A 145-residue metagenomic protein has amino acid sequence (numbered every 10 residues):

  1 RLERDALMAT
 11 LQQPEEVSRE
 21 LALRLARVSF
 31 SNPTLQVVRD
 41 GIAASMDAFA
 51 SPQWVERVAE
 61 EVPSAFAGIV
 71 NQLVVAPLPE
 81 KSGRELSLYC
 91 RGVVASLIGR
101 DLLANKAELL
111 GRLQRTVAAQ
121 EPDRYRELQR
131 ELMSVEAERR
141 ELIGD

Functional and structural regions predicted by a protein language model:
R1-P52, V70-A76, K106-A107: Non-catalytic protein-protein interaction segments used by genome-maintenance enzymes to assemble and couple activities
D40-D145: Bacterial replisome coupling helices
